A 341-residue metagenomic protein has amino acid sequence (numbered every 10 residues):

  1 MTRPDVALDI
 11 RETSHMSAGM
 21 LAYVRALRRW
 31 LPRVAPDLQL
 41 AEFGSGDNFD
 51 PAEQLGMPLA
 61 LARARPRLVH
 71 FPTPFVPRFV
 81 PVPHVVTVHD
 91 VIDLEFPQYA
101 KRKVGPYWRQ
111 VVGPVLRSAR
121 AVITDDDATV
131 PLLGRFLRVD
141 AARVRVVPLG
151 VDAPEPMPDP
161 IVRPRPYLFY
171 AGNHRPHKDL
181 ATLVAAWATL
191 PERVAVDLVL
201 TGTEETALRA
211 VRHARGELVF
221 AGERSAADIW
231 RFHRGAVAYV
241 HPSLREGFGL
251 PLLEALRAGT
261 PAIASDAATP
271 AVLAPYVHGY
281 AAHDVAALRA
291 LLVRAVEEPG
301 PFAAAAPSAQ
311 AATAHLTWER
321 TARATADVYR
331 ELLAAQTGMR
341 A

Functional and structural regions predicted by a protein language model:
M1-A341: Carbohydrate transferase catalytic cores enriched for Leloir-type hexosyltransferases
